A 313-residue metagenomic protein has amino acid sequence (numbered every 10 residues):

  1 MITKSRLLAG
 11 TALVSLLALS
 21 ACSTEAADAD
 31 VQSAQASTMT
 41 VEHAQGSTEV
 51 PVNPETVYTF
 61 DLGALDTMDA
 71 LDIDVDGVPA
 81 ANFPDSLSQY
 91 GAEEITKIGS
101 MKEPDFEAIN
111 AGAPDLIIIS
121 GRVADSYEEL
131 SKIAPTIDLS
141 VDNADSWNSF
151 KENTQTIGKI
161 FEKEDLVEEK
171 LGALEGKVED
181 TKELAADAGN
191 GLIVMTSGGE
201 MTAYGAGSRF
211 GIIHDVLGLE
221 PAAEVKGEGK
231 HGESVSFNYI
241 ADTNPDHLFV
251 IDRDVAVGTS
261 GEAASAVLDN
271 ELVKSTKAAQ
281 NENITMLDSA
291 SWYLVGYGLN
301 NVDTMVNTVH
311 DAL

Functional and structural regions predicted by a protein language model:
I2-L62, D165-L192, D254-A264, L287-A290 (+1 more regions): Bacterial Sec-exported substrate-binding components of ABC uptake systems
H43-Q45, I98-D105, G227-S236: Short helix-initiation/N-cap motifs at beta->coil->alpha
T56-A111: A short, structured surface patch at a secondary-structure boundary
F83-S86, G205-E233, S289: Alpha-helical, coiled-coil/dimerization segments enriched in small aliphatic residues
A113-I119, P135, I240, N244-L248: Proline-aspartate-enriched helix->loop->beta-strand connector
E129-G198, V295-L313: Extracytoplasmic substrate-binding proteins
T196-G198, T202, G229-V257: Ligand-binding pocket segment of bilobal, Venus flytrap-like solute-binding proteins
D246-L313: Structured C-terminal subdomain patch of bacterial secreted/periplasmic proteins
